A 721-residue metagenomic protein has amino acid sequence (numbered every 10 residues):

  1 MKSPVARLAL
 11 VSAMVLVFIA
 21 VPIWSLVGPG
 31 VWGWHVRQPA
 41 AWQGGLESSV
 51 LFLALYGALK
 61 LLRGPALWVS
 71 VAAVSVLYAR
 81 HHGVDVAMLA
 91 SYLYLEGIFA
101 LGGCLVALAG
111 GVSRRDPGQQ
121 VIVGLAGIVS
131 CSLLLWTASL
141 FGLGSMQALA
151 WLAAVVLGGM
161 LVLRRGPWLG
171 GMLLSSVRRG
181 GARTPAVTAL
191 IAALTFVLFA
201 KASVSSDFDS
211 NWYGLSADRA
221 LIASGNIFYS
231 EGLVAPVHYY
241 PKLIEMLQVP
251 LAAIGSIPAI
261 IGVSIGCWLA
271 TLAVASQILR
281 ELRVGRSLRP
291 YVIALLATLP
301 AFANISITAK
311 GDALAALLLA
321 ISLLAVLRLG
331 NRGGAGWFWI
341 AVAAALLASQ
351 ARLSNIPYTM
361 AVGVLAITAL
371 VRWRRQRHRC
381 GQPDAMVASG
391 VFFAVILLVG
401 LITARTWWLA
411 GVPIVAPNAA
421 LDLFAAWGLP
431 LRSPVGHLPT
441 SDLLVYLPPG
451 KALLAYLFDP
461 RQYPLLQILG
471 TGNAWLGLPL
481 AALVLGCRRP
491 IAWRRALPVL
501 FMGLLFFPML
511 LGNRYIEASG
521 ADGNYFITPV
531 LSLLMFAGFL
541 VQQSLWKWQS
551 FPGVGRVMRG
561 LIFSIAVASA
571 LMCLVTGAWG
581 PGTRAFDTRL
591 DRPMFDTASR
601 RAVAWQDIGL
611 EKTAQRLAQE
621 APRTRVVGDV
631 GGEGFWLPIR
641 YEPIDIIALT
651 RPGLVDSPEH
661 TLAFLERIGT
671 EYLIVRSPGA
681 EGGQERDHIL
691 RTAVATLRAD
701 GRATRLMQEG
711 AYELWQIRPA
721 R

Functional and structural regions predicted by a protein language model:
M1-V177, T661: Membrane-embedded, hydrophobic transmembrane alpha-helices
V50-K60, W268-L279, R372-W373, A452-V499: Hydrophobic, aromatic-rich transmembrane alpha-helices and their immediate juxtamembrane boundary segments
W68-V71, R114-I122, P258-A259, A275-P300 (+1 more regions): Transmembrane-helix signature of polytopic, membrane-embedded enzymes that assemble or transfer cell-envelope glycans
Y94-E96, R219, D312-L318, A348-L353 (+2 more regions): Hydrophobic/aromatic-rich transmembrane helices and adjacent perimembrane loops
R183, T188-I191, P290, G336-A345 (+5 more regions): Signature aromatic-anchored transmembrane alpha helix within multi-pass, membrane-resident enzymes that catalyze glycan
S203, T368, R372, A385-G470 (+1 more regions): Membrane-lumen/periplasm interface segments of specific transmembrane helices in polyprenyl phosphate-linked
S205-D209, Y213-S216, A566-Q615, E633-G634: Membrane-proximal, lumen/periplasm-facing interface regions of secretory-pathway glyco- and lipid-modifying enzymes
R601-I646, E671-P678, W715: Short periplasmic/luminal acceptor-recognition loop of GT-C membrane glycosyltransferases, typified by
